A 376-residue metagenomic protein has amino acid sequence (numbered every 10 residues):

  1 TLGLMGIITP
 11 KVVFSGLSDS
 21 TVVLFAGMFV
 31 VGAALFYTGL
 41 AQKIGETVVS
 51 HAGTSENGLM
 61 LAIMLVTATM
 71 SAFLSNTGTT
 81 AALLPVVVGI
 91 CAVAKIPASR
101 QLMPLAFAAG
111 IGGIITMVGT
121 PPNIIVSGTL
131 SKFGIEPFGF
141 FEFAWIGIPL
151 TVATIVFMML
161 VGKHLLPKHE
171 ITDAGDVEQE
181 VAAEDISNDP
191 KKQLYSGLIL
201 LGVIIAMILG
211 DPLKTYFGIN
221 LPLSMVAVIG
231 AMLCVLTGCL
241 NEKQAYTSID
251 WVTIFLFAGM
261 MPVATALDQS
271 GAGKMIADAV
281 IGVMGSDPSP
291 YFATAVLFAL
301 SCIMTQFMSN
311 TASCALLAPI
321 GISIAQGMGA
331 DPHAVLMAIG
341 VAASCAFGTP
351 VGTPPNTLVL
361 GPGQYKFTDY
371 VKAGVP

Functional and structural regions predicted by a protein language model:
T1, N76-L83, M103, I115-G119 (+5 more regions): Hydrophobic alpha-helical membrane segments of integral membrane proteins
T1-L24, V30, E142-D278, T294: Hydrophobic transmembrane alpha-helices of multi-pass small-molecule transporters
G3-L4, A68-T69, I90, G110 (+6 more regions): Alpha-helical transmembrane segments of multipass membrane proteins
L4-M5, A52, F73, V118 (+7 more regions): Helix-loop junctions at the membrane-solvent interface of multi-pass transporters, primarily the C-terminal
I7-P97, S248-M328: Membrane-embedded alpha-helical segments and adjacent helix-loop junctions characteristic of multi-pass solute
N57-L65, T79, L102-M103, A144-P149 (+7 more regions): Hydrophobic alpha-helical transmembrane segments
V66-S75, F107-V118, I205-D211, A299-N310 (+1 more regions): Transmembrane alpha-helix interface/packing and boundary motifs in multi-pass membrane proteins, characterized by
A94-A108, G112-A182, L198, L213 (+3 more regions): Juxtamembrane and boundary regions of transmembrane helices in multi-pass small-molecule transporters and channels
